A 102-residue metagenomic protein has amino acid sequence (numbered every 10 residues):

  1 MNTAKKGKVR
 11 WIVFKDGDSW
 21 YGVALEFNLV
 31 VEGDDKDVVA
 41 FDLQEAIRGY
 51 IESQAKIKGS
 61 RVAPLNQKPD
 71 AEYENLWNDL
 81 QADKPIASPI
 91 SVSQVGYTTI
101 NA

Functional and structural regions predicted by a protein language model:
M1-V9, D37, F41-A102: Short, charged, surface-exposed hinge/linker loops at domain edges that act as mobile lids or interdomain connectors
K8-E26: Short aromatic-glycine-(Arg/Gly/Cys) micro-motifs in beta-strand/loop hairpins
W20-Y21, F27, Y50, Y73: Aromatic side chains
F27-V38: A short, exposed loop/beta-hairpin motif centered on an aromatic-Gly-Thr core
